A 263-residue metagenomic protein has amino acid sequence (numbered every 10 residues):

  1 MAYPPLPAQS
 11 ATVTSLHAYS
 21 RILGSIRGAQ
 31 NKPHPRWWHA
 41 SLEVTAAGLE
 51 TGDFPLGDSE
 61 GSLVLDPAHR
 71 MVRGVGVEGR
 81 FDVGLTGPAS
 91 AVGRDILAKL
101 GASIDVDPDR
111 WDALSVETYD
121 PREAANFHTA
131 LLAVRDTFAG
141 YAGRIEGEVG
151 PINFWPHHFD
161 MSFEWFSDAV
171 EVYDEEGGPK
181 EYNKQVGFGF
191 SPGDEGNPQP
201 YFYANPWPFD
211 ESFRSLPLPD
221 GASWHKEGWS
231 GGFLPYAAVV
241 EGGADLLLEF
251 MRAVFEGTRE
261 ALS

Functional and structural regions predicted by a protein language model:
M1-S62: N-terminal ordered "arm"
P7-S10, T14, A91, R122-A125 (+2 more regions): Alpha-helix boundary/N-cap detector
A40-W111: Long, hydrophobic/aromatic-enriched structural stretches that serve as scaffold segments
A68-V83, D105-E123, P200, E227-A237: Glycine-rich, often proline-containing surface loops adjacent to acidic residues and nearby aromatics that form
L97-V106, A133-E148, E211, R259-L262: Secondary-structure boundary elements
T118-D194, Y201-Y203: Aromatic/basic-lined ligand-recognition segments that form π-stacking hydrophobic pockets flanked by Lys/Arg to engage
N183-S230: Low-complexity, glycine/alanine/valine/leucine- and proline-rich hydrophobic stretches
S212-S263: Long, compositionally biased interface segments
